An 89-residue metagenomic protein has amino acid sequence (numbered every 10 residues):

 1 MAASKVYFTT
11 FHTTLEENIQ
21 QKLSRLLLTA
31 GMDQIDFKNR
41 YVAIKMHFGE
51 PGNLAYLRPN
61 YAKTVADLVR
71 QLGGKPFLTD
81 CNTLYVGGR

Functional and structural regions predicted by a protein language model:
M1-R89: N-terminal and secondary-structure boundary signal
